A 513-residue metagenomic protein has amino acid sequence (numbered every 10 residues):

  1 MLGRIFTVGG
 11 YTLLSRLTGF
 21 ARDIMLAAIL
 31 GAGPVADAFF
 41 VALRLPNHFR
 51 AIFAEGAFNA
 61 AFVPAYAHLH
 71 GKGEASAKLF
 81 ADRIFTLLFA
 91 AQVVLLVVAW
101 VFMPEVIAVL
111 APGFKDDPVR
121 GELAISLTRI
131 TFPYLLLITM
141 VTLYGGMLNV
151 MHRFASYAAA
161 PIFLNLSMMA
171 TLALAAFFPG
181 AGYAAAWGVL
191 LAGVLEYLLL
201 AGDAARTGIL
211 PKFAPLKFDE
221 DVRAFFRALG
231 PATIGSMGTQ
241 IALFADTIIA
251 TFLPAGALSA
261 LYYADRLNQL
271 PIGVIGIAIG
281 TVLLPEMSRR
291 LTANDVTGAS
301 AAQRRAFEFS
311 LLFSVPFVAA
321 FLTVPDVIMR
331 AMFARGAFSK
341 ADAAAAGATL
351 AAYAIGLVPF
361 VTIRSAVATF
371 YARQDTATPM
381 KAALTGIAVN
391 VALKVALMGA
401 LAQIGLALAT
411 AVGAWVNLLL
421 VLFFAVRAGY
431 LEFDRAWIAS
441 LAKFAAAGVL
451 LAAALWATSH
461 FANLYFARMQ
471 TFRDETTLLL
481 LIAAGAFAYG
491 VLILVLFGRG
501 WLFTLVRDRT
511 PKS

Functional and structural regions predicted by a protein language model:
M1-S513: Membrane-embedded alpha-helical bundles of multi-pass transporters/translocases, especially carrier/permease families
